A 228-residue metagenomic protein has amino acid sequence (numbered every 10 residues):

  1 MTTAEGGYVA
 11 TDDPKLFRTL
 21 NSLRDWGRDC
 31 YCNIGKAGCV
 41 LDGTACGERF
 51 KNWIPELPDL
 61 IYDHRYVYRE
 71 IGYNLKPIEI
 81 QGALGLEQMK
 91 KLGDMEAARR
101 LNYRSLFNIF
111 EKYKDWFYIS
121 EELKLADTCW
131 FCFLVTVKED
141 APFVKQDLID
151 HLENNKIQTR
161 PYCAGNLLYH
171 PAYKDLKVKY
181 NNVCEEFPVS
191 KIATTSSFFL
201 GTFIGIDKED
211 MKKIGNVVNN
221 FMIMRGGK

Functional and structural regions predicted by a protein language model:
A4-V9: Glycine-rich phosphate-binding loop of ATP-grasp-fold ATP-dependent ligases
D12-K228: PLP-dependent aminotransferase class I/II
